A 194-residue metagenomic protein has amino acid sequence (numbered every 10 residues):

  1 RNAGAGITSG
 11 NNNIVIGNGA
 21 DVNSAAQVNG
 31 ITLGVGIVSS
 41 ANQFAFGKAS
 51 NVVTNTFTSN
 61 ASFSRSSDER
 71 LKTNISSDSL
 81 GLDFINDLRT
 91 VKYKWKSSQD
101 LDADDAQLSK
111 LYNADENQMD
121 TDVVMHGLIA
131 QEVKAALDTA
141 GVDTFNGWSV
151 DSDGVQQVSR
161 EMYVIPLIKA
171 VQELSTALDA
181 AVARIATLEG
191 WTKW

Functional and structural regions predicted by a protein language model:
R1-S67: Glycine- and small/polar-enriched repetitive beta-structure motifs of secreted/surface proteins
G6, N42, S50-S77, G81-F84 (+1 more regions): Glycine-rich, low-complexity segments
I14, H126-G127: Residues that recognize and position ribonucleotide moieties
N60-T73, K110-D120, S152-G154: Short hinge/gating elements
G81-D120: Acidic, glycine-rich loop-and-strand cores that form catalytic or ligand-binding grooves in diverse globular domains
G81-F84, I129, L167: Stable alpha-helical elements in mature extracytoplasmic
D87-Y93, A130-D143: Glycine-rich, acidic and aromatic/proline-enriched surface loops and short helix-turn segments that act as binding
S109, A114-E116, T139, D143-W194: C-terminal intramolecular chaperone/auto-processing assembly modules
